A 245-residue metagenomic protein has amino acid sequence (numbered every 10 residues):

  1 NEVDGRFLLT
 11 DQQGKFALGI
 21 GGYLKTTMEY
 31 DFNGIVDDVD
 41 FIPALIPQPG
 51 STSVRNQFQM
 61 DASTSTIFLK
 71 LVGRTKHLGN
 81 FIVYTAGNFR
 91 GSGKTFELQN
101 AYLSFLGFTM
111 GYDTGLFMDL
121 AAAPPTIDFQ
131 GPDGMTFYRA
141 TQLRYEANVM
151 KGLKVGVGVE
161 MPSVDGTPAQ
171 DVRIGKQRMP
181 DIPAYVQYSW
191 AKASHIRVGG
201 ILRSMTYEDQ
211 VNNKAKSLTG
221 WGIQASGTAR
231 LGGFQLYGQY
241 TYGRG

Functional and structural regions predicted by a protein language model:
N1-L8: Short coil-to-helix leader/linker segments, especially the first N-terminal amphipathic alpha-helix with its helix
R6, G93, F129, Q170-D171 (+1 more regions): Short secondary-structure boundary micro-motifs
L9-D40, G50-D165, K176-M179, P183 (+2 more regions): Outer membrane beta-barrel
I42-P49, D165-Q177, T206-A215: Solvent-exposed loop segments that connect transmembrane elements
S189-G245: Detector for outer-membrane/organellar transmembrane beta-barrel domains, recognizing the amphipathic beta-strand
